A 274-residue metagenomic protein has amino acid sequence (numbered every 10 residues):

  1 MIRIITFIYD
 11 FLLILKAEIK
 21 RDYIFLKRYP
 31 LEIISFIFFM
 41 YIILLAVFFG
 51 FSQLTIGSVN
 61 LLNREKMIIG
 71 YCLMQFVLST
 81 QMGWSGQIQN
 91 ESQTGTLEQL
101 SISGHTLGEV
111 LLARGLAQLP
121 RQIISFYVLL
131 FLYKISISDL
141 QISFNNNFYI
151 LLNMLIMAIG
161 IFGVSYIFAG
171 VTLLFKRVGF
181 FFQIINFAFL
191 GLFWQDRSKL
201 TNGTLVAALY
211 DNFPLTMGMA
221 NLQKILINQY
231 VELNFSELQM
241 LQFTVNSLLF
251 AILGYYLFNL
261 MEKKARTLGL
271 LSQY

Functional and structural regions predicted by a protein language model:
M1-Y274: Hydrophobic transmembrane alpha-helices and immediately adjacent juxtamembrane helices of multi-pass inner-membrane
